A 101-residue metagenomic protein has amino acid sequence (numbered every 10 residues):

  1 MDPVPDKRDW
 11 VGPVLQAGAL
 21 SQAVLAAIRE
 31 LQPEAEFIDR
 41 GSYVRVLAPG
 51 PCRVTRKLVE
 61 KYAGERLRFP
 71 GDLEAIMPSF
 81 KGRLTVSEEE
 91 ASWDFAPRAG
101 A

Functional and structural regions predicted by a protein language model:
M1-D6, E34-I38, K81-L84: Short, flexible, solvent-exposed loop/turn segments with mixed acidic/basic and small polar residues
M1-L25, S42-Y62: Conserved N-terminal glycine/acidic-rich loop preference
P13, Q32, D72: Functionally constrained cores in energy, signaling, and assembly domains
A26-E34, G64: Short, intrinsically disordered, mixed-charge
E30, E36-I38, V44-V46: Short, well-structured hydrophobic secondary-structure segments
S42-Y43, G50-A101: Helix-rich interaction surfaces within compact, conserved domain-sized segments that mediate assembly or partner
